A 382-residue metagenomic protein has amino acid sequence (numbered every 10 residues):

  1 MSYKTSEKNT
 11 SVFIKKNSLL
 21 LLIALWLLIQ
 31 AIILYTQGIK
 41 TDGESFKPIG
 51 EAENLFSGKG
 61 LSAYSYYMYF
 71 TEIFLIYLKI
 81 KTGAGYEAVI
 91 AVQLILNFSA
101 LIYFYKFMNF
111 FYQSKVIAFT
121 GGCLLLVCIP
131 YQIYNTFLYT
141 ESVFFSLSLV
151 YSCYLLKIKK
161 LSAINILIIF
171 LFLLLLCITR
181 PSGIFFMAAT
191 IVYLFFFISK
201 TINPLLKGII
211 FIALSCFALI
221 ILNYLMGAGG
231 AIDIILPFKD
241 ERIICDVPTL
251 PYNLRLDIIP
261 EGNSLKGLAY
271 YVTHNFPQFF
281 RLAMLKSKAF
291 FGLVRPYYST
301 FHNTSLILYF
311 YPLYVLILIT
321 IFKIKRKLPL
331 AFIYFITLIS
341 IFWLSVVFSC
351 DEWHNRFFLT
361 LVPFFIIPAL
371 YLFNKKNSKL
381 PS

Functional and structural regions predicted by a protein language model:
Y3, K157, F186-C216: Perimembrane helix-loop-helix junctions
K16, F104-V127, F145-S146, I333-Y334: Transmembrane-helix signature of polytopic, membrane-embedded enzymes that assemble or transfer cell-envelope glycans
T36-E51, L61-L75, G83-E87, I259-E261 (+1 more regions): Extracytoplasmic catalytic/substrate-binding loops of multi-pass membrane glycan-assembly enzymes
Y66, V89-L96, C123-V150, L155 (+2 more regions): Multi-pass, polyprenyl lipid-linked donor-dependent membrane glycosyltransferases
E87-Q93, H274-I341: Membrane-interface anchor segments at the N-terminal boundary of transmembrane helices in multi-pass membrane enzymes
A91-Y112, V150, V315-I319: Transmembrane-helix motifs of polytopic, lipid-linked glycan transferases
N165-P181, M187-I191, S215: Membrane-interface alpha helices of multi-pass inner-membrane proteins
I209, A213-T300: Membrane-proximal stem/loop segments at transmembrane-domain junctions that anchor or position
